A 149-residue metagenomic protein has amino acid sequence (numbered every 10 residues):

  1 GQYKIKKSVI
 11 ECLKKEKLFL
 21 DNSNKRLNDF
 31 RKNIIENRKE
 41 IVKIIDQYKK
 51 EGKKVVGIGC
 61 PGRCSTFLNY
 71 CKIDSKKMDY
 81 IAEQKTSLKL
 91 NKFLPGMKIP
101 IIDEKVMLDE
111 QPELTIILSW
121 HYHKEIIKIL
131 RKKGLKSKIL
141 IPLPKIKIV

Functional and structural regions predicted by a protein language model:
G1-N33: Flexible, glycine-/basic-rich loop-and-beta segments that form/coincide with the SAM-dependent methyltransferase
N33-E51: A short, well-structured juxtamembrane/interface segment
Y48-N69: Glycine-rich adenosine-cofactor-binding loop
P61-S65, T86-L88, W120-H123, K145-K147: Short, solvent-exposed loop/turn segments at secondary-structure junctions
T66-D79: Substrate-recognition/cap helix-loop segment adjacent to the acidic, metal-dependent catalytic center of Asp-based
D79-L94, I139-V149: Short, flexible loop segments at boundaries between secondary-structure elements
M97-V149: Phosphate-bearing ligand-interacting subdomains that bind or position ATP/ADP/UDP/GDP/NAD(P) or nucleotide-linked
